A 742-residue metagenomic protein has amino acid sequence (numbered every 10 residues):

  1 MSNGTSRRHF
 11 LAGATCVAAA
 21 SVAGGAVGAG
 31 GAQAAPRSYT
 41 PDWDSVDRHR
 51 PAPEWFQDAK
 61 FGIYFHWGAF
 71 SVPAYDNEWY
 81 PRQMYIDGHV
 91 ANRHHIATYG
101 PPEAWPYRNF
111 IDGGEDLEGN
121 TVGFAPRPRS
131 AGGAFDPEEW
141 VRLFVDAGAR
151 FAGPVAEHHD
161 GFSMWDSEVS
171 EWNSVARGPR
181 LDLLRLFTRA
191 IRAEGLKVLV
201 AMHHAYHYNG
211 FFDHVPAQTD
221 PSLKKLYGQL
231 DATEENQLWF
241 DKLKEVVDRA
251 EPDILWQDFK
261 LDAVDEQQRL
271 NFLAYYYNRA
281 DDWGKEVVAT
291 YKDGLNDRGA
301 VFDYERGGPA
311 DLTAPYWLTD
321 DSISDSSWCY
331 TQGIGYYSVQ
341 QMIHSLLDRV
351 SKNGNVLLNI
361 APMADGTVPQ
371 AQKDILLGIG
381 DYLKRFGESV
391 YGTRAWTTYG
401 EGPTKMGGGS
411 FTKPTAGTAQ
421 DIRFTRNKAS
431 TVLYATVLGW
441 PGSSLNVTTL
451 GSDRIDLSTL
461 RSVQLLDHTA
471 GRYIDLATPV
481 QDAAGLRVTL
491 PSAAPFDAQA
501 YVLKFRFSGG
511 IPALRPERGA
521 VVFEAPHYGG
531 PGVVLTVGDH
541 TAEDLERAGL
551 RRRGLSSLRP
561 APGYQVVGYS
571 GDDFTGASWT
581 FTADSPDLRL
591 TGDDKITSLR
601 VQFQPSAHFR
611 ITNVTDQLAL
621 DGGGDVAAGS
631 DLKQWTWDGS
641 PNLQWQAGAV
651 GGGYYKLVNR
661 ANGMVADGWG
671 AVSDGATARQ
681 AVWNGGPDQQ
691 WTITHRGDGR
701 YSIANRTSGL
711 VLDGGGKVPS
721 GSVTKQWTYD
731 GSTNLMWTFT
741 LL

Functional and structural regions predicted by a protein language model:
M1-A18: N-terminal secretory signal peptides and thylakoid transit peptides that target proteins across membranes
V22-P36: C-terminal region of N-terminal signal peptides and the immediate post-cleavage residues of exported proteins
A35-P516: Mature catalytic domains of secreted/periplasmic carbohydrate-active enzymes
L466-R472, H527-Y528, G571-F574, D625 (+2 more regions): Change "in extracellular beta-sheet-rich domains … of secreted and cell-surface proteins" to "in beta-sheet-rich domains
A470-A477, G530-V534, T575-T580: Surface-exposed loop/edge segments in extracytoplasmic proteins
P516-H527, R551-D572, R600-A627, Q644-S673 (+2 more regions): Extracellular glycan-recognition/adhesion modules and their associated mucin-like linkers
E517-D544: Extracellular, modular beta-sheet/disulfide-rich ectodomains of secreted and cell-surface proteins
G576-L590: Structured interaction patches on ligand/partner-binding surfaces of diverse proteins
